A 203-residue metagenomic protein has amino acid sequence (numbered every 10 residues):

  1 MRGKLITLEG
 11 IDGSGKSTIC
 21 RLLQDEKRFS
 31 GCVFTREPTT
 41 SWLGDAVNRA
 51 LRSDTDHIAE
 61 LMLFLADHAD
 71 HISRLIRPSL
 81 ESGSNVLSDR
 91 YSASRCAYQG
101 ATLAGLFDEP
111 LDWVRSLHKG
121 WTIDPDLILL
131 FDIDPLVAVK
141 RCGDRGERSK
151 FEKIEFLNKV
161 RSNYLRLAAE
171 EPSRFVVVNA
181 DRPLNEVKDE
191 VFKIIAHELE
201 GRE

Functional and structural regions predicted by a protein language model:
R2-L5: Pre-Walker A (Motif I) flank of P-loop NTPase domains
L8: Hydrophobic anchor at the beta1->P-loop junction of P-loop NTPases
G13-S14: ATP-binding Walker
S17: Walker A/P-loop
L22-Q24, L136-E203: NTP-dependent small-molecule kinase module
S30-G120: ATP-dependent small-molecule kinase phosphotransfer cores that center on conserved nucleotide phosphate-binding segments
C32-F34, I128-L130, F175-V177: Conserved beta-strand scaffold positions in the cores of enzyme catalytic domains, especially in NTP/NDP-utilizing
A93-S162: A glycine- and Lys/Arg-enriched "phosphate-lid" helix/loop adjacent to the NTP-binding pocket of small-molecule kinases
